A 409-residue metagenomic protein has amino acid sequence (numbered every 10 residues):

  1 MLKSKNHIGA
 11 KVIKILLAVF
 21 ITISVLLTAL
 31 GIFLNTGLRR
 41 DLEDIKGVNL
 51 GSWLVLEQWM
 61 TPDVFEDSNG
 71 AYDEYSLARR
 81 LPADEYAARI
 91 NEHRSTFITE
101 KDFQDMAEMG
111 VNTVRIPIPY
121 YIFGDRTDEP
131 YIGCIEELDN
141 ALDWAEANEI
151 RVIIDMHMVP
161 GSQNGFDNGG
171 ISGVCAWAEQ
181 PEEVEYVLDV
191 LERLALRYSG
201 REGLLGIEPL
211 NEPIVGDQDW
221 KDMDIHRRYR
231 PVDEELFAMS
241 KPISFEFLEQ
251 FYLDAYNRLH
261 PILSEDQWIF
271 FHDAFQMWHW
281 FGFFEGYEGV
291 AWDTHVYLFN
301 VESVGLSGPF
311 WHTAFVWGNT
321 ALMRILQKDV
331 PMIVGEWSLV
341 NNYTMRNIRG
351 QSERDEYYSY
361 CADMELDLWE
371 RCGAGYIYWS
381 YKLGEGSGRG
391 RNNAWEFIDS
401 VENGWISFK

Functional and structural regions predicted by a protein language model:
K5-T22: N-terminal Sec-pathway targeting helices
L30-V111: N-terminal carbohydrate-binding accessory modules
Q58-A71, E129-G133, G161-E179, D219-R230 (+3 more regions): Aromatic- and acidic-residue-enriched segments that line the glycan-binding/catalytic groove of carbohydrate-active
A87-R94, Y120-I135, G173-E185, P213 (+2 more regions): The substrate-binding groove and active-site-proximal loops of carbohydrate-active enzymes, especially glycoside
H93-T113, E129-M158, N168-G206: An active-site-proximal structural segment forming one wall of the substrate-binding cleft that immediately precedes
I118-D125, V152-I171, P213: Aromatic-lined carbohydrate-binding surfaces of glycoside hydrolases
D189, L196-S199, G203-G206, L210-R371: Extracellular glycoside hydrolase catalytic/binding regions
Q351-K409: Aromatic-rich peripheral "rim/lid" segments of glycoside hydrolase catalytic domains that contact and position glycan
